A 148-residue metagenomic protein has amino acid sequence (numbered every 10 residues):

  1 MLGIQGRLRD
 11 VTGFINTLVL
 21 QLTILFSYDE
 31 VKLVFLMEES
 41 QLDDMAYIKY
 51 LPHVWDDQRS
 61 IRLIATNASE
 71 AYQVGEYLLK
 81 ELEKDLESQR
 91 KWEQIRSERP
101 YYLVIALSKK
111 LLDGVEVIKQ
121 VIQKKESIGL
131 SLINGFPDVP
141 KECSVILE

Functional and structural regions predicted by a protein language model:
M1-E148: Accessory regions of macromolecular translocation/handling assemblies
